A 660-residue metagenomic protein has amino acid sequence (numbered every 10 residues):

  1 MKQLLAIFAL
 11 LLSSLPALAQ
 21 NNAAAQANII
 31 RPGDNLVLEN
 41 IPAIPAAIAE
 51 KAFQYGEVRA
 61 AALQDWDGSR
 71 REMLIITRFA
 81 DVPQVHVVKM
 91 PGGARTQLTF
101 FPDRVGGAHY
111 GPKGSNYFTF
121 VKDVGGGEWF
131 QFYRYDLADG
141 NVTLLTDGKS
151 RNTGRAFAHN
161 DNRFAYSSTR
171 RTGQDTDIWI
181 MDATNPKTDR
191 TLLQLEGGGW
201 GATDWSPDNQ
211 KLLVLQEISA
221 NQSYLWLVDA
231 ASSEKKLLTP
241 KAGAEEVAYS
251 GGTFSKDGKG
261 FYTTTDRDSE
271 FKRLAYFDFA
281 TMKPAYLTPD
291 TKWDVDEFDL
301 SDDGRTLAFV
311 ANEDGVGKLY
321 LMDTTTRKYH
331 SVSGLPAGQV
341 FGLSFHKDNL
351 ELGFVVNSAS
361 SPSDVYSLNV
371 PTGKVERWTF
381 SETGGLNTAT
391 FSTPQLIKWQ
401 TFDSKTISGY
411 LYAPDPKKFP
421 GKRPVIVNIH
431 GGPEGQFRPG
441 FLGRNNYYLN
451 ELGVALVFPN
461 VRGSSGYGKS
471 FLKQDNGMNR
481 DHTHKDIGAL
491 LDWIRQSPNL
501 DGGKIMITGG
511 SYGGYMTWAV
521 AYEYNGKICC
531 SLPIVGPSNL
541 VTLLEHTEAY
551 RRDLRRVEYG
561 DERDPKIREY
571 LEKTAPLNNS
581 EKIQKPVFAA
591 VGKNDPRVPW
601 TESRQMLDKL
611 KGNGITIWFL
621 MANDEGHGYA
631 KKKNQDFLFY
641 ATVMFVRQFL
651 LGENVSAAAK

Functional and structural regions predicted by a protein language model:
N21-A60, V88-R104, G125, Y135-R151 (+9 more regions): Multi-bladed beta-propeller domains
A47-H86, H109: Beta-strand-rich domains and repeat architectures in extracellular enzymes and scaffolds, especially beta-propellers
L63-E72, A108-Y117, R155-R163, T203-K211 (+4 more regions): Blade-terminus and WD-like Trp-Asp/Gly-His loop motifs, strongest in beta-propeller folds
R78-V82, G125-F130, R170-T176, I218-S223 (+3 more regions): Short, solvent-exposed loop/turn segments at conserved positions within beta-propeller repeat blades
R377-P420: N-terminal cap/lid segment of alpha/beta-hydrolase-fold proteins
A413, P420-G431: Short beta-strand element of the alpha/beta-hydrolase
G440-P459: Short amphipathic alpha-helix adjacent to the substrate-entry channel of hydrolases
E451, F458-K660: Active-site-proximal cap/loop segments of hydrolase catalytic domains
